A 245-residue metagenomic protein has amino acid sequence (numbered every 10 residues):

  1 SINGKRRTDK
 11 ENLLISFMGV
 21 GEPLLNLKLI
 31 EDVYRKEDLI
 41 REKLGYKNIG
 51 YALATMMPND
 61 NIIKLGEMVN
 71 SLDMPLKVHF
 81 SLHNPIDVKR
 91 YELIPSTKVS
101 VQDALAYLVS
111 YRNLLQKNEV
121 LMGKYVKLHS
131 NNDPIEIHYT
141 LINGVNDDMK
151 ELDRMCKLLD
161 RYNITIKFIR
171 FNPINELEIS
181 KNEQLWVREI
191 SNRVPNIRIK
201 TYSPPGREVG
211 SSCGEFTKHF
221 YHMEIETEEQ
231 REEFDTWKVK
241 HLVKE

Functional and structural regions predicted by a protein language model:
S1-V126, P134-N143, T165-K167: Core AdoMet radical
V109-E245: Auxiliary Fe-S-binding modules of radical SAM enzymes
